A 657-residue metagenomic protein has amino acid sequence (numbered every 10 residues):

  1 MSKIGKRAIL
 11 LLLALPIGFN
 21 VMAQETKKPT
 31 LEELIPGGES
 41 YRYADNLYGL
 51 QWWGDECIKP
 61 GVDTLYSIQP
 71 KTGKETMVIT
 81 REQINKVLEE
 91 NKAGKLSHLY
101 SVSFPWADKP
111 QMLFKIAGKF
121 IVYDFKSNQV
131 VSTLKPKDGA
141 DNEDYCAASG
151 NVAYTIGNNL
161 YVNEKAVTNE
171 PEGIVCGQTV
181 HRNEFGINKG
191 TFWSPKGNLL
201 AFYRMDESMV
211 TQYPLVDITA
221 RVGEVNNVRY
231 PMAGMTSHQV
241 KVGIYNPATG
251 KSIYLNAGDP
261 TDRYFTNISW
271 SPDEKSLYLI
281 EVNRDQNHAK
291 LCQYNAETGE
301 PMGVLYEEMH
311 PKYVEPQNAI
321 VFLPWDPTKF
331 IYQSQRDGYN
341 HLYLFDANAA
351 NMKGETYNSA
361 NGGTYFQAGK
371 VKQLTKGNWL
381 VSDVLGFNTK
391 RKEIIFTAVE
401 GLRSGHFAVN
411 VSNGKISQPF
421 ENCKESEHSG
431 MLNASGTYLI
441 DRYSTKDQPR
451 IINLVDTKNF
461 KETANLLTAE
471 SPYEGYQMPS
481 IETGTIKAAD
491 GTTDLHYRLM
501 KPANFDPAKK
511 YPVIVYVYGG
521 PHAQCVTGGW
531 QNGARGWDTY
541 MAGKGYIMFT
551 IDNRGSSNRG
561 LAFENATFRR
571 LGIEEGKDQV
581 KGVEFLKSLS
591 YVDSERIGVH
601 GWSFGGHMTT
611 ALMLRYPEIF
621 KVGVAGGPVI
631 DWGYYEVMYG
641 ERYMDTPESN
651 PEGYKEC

Functional and structural regions predicted by a protein language model:
M1-I9: Bacterial N-terminal signal peptides that target proteins for export
K3, F19-M22: C-terminal outer-membrane/trafficking sorting elements
I9-G18: Bacterial N-terminal signal peptides
V21-S417, T437-Y438, K446-Q448: Beta-propeller folds
P36, T80-R81, K135-P136, N169 (+11 more regions): Active-site donor-binding loop signature of nucleotide-sugar glycosyltransferases
Q212, E274, H428-C657: Serine-hydrolase catalytic core recognition
L385, E421, S429-L432: Extended, charged, solvent-exposed helical/coil segments that serve as membrane-proximal linker/sensor scaffolds
